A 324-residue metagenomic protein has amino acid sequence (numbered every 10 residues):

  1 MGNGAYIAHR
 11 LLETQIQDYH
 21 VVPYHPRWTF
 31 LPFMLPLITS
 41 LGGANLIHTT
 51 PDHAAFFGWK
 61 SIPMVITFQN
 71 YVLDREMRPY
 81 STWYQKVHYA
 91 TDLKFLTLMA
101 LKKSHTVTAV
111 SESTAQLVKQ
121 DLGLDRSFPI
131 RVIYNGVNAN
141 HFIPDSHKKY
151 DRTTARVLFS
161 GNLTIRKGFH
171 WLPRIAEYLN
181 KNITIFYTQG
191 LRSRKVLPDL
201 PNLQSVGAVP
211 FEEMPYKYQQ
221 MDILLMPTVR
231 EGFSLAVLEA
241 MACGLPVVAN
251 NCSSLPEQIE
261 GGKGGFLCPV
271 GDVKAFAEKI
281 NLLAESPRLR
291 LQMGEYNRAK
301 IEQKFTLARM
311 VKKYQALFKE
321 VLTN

Functional and structural regions predicted by a protein language model:
V87-V107: Membrane-proximal helix-turn-helix segments that form the acceptor-binding/catalytic region of lipid-linked
S113, G136: Carbohydrate-associated surface elements
K149-K167, P173-N180, F186: Conserved donor-binding/catalytic core segment of Leloir-type glycosyltransferases
A208, Y216-M221: Short alpha-helical donor nucleotide-sugar binding micro-motif in glycosyltransferases
V229: Aromatic "clamp/platform" in nucleotide-sugar-dependent glycosyltransferases that forms part of the donor/acceptor
P246-A249: Short hydrophobic beta-strand element within catalytic cores of glycosyltransferases and related nucleotide-activated
G261-G262, F266-V273, L282-P287: Conserved acidic donor-binding segment of nucleotide-sugar-dependent glycosyltransferases
A275, L282, L289-K304, M310-A316: A short, well-ordered alpha-helix in the C-terminal region of glycosyltransferases
